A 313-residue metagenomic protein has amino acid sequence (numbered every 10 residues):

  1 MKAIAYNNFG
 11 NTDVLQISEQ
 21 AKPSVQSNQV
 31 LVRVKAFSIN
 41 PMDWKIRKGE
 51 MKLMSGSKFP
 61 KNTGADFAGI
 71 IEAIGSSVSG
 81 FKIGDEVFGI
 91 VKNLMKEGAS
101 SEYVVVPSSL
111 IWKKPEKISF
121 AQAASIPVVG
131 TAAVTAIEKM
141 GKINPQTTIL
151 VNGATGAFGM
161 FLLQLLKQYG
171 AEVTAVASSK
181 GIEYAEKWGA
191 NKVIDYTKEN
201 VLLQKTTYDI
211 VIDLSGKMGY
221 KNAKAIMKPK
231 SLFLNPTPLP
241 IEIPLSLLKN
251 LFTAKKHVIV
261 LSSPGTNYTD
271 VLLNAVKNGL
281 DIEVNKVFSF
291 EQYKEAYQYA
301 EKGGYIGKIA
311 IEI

Functional and structural regions predicted by a protein language model:
K22-S38, M51-N93: Glycine-rich beta-strand-centered segment in the early N-terminal region that forms part of a ligand/cofactor-binding
G75-S77, V173-Y184, K217-Y220, P240-I241: Short glycine/proline-centered loop/turn elements that form peptide/ligand docking sites
I90-L150: NAD(P)H dinucleotide-binding glycine-rich loop of Rossmann-like/cofactor-binding domains, especially the beta1-alpha1
A124-D195: Mid-domain Rossmann-like dinucleotide-binding core that forms the NAD(H)/NADP(H) cofactor-binding site
L203-I210: A short acidic, Gly/Pro-enriched loop at the edge of an enzyme's catalytic core that lines a small-molecule cofactor
K217-N278, I313: Glycine-rich phosphate-binding loop and adjacent beta-alpha segment of Rossmann(oid) nucleotide-cofactor-binding
G265-I313: C-terminal hydrophobic helical "lid"/dimerization subdomain of Rossmann-like NAD(P)H-dependent oxidoreductases
